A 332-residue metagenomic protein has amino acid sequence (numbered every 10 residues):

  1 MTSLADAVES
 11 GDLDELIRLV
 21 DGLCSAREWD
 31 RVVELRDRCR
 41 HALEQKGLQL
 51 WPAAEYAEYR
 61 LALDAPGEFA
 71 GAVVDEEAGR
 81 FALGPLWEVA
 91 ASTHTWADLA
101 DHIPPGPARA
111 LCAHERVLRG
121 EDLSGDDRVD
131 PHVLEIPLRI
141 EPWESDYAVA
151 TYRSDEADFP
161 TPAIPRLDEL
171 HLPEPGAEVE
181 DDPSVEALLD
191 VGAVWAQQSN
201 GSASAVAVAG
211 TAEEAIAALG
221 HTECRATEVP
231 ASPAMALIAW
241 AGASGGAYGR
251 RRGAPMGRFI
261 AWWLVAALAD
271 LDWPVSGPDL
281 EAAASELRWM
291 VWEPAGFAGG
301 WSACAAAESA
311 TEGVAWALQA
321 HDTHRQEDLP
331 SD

Functional and structural regions predicted by a protein language model:
T2-R119: An N-terminal, globular interaction/scaffold subdomain
L118-N200: Extended, non-transmembrane interaction/recognition domains
L170-G296: Long, positively charged binding patches that form subdomain-scale interaction surfaces for polyanionic ligands
A298-A305: Short, surface-exposed coil-to-beta transition loops
E308-E312: Short acidic-glycine loop/turn motifs at beta-strand connectors
W316-A317: Short, surface-exposed terminal/edge motifs of secreted or surface/virion proteins that either
A320-Q326: Short, solvent-exposed aromatic-acidic interface loops
Q326-D332: A short, polar/proline- and glycine-enriched secondary-structure boundary/capping micro-motif
